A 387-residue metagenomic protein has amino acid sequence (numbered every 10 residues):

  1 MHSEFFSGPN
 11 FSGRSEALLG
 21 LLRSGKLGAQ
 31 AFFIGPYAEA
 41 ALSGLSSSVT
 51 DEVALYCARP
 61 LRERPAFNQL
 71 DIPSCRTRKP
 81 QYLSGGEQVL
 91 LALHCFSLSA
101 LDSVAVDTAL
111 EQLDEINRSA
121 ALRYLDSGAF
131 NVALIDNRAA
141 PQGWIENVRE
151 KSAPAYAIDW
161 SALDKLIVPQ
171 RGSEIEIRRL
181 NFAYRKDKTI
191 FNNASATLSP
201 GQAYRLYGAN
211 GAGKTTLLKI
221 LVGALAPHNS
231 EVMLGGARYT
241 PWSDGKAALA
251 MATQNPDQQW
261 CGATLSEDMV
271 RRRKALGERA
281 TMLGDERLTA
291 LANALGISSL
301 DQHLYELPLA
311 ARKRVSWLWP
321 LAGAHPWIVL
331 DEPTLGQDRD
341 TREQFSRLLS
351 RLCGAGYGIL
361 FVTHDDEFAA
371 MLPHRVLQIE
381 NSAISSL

Functional and structural regions predicted by a protein language model:
M1, F11, Q170-N193: A short, flexible loop at the N-terminus of ABC-type nucleotide-binding domains that lies
H2-A58, A140, V222-S230, L234-K274: ABC ATPase nucleotide-binding domain signature region
F5-S7, L18-G20, A54-R64, N68 (+1 more regions): Pre-NBD coupling/linker segments of ABC/ABC-like ATPases
A66-Q81, A290-E306: Conserved ABC nucleotide-binding domain
A92-L93, W317-L318: Hydrophobic anchor residue at the start of the ABC signature
S97, P320-L321: ABC ATPase C-loop
D107, E111-D114, D331, D338: ABC-family nucleotide-binding domains
L134-R138, V362-H364: H-loop/switch region of ABC-family ATPase nucleotide-binding domains
